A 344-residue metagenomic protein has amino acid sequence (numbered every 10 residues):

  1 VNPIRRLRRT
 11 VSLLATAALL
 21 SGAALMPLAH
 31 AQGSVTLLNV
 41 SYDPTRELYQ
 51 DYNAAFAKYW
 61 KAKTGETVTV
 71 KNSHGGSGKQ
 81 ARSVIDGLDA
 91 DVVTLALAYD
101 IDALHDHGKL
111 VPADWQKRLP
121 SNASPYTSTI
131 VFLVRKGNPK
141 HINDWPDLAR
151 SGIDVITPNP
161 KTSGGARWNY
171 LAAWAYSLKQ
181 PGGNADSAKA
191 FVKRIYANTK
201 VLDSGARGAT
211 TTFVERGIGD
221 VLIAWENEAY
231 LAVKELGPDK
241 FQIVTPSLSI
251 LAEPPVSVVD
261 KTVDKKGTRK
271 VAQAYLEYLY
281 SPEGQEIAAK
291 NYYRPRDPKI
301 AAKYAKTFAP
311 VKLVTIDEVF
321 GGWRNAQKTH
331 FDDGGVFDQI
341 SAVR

Functional and structural regions predicted by a protein language model:
V1-L7: N-terminal secretory signal peptides that target proteins for export/translocation
L20-H30: C-terminal segment of classical bacterial N-terminal signal peptides
A31-H107, K117-L119, W225: Early extracytoplasmic/lumenal segment of secretory-pathway proteins
G87-T94, G152-I153, R216-V221: Alpha-to-beta junction loops
H105-K179: A conserved helix-loop-strand patch within extracytoplasmic ligand-binding domains of the periplasmic binding
T129-N138, E253-K270, I287-N291: A bilobed periplasmic-binding-protein/Venus flytrap-type ligand-binding module shared by bacterial periplasmic
Q180-S247: Ligand-binding pocket segment of bilobal, Venus flytrap-like solute-binding proteins
V263-R344: Extracellular/periplasmic juxtamembrane helices and adjacent flexible linkers that interface with membrane partners
